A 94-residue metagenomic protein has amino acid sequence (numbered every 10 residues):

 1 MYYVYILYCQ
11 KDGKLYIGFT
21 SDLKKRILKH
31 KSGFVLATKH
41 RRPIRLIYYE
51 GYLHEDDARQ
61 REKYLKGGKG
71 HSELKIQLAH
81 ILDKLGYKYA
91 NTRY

Functional and structural regions predicted by a protein language model:
M1-V35, R42, Y49-L53, D57-K63 (+1 more regions): GIY-YIG nuclease catalytic motif and its immediate N-terminal context
D22, A37, H71-L74: Short, electropositive, low-hydrophobicity segments enriched in small/polar residues
K63-I76: Short arginine-rich
